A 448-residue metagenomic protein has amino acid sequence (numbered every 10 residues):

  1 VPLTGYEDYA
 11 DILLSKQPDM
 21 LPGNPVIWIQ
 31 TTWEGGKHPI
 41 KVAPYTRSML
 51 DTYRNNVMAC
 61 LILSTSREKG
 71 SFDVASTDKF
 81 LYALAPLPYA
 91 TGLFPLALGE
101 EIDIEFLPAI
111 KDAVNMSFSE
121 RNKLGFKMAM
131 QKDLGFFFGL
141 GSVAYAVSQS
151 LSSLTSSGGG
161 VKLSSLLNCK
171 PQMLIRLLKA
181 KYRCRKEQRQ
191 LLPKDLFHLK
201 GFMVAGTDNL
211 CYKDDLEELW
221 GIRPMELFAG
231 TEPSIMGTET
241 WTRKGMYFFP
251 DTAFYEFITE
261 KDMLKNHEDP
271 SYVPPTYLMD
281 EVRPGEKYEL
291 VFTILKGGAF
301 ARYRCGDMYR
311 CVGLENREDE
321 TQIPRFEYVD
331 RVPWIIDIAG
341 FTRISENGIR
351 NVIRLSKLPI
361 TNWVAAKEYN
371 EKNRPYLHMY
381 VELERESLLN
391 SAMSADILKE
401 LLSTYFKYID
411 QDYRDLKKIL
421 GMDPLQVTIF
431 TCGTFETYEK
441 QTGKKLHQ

Functional and structural regions predicted by a protein language model:
V1-W28, K37-R47, D51, M58-F72 (+1 more regions): Active-site diphosphate/adenylate-binding microenvironment
I12, A97-Q448: Active-site glycine/GP-rich loop and adjacent strand/helix microenvironment that borders small-molecule binding pockets
W28-H38, G230-P233, C305: Ser/Thr-glycine-rich phosphate-binding loops at phosphate-binding pockets of nucleotides, nucleotide cofactors
V42-M49, N56-V57, F94-L98, S152 (+1 more regions): "Short basic amphipathic alpha-helical interaction patches in structured regions
A43-T46, L50-R54, L107-N115: Accessory carbohydrate-recognition regions in carbohydrate-active enzymes
T52-C60, A146, G348: Short amphipathic alpha-helical face segments that pack within enzyme cores and frequently flank/anchor catalytic
R54-F72, D78, S119-K132, L192: Conserved ATP-dependent adenylate/AMP-binding module captured primarily in the ANL superfamily
C60-I104, D112: Conserved AMP-binding loop of ANL adenylate-forming enzymes
